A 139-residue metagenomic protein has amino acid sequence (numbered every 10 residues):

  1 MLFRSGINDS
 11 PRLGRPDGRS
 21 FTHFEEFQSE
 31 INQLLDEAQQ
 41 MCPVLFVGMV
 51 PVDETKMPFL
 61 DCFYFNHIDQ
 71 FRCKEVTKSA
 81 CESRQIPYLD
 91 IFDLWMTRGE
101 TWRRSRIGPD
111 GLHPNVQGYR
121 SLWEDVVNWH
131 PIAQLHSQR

Functional and structural regions predicted by a protein language model:
M1-R139: Alpha-helical cap/lid subdomain in secreted, periplasmic, or secretory-pathway luminal O-acyl-processing enzymes
